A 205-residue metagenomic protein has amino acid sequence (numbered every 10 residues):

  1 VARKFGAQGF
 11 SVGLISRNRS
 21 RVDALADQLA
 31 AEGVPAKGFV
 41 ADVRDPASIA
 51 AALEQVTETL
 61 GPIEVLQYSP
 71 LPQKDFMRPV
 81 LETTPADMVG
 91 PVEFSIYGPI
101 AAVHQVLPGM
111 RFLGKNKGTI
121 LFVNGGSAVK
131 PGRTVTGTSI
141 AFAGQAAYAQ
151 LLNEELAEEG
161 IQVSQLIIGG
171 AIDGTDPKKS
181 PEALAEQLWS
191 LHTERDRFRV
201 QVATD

Functional and structural regions predicted by a protein language model:
G9-D23: Conserved glycine-rich Rossmann-like NAD(P)H-binding loop of the short-chain dehydrogenase/reductase
S20, V40-A52: The beta1-alpha1 cofactor-binding region of Rossmann-like NAD(H)/NADP(H)-dependent oxidoreductases
E32-P35, Q55-Y68, D196-R197: A glycine-rich helix->loop->beta "capping" turn within Rossmann-like NAD(P)(H)-dependent oxidoreductase domains
A51-E58, R78-E82, A86-F94: Active-site Tyr-X3-Lys motif and surrounding loop/helix of classical short-chain dehydrogenase/reductase
A52, Q67, P91, G98-V106: Hydrophobic positions on the long internal alpha-helix of Rossmann-like NAD(P)-dependent oxidoreductase domains
G61-P72, F122, S164: Rossmann-fold scaffold of SDR-type NAD(P)-dependent oxidoreductases
P72, P85-V92, G98, F112 (+4 more regions): Catalytic loop of short-chain dehydrogenase/reductase
A147-Q150, A157-D205: C-terminal helical subdomain
